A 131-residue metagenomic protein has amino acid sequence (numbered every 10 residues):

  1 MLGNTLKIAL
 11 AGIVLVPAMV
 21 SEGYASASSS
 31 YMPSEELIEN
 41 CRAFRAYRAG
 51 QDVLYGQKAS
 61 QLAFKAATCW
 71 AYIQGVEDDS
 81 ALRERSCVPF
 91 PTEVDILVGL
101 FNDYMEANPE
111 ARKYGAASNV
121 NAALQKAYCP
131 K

Functional and structural regions predicted by a protein language model:
M1-L10: Bacterial N-terminal signal peptides that target proteins for export
I8, L15-V16: Hydrophobic alpha-helical membrane-embedded or membrane-associated segments
V16-Y24: C-terminal segment of classical bacterial N-terminal signal peptides
A18, G50, D78-A81, E110 (+1 more regions): A generic secondary-structure boundary signal that marks alpha-helix termini
S28-L97: Short N-proximal segments of mature Sec-exported proteins
D95-K131: Short, compact, well-ordered microdomains
